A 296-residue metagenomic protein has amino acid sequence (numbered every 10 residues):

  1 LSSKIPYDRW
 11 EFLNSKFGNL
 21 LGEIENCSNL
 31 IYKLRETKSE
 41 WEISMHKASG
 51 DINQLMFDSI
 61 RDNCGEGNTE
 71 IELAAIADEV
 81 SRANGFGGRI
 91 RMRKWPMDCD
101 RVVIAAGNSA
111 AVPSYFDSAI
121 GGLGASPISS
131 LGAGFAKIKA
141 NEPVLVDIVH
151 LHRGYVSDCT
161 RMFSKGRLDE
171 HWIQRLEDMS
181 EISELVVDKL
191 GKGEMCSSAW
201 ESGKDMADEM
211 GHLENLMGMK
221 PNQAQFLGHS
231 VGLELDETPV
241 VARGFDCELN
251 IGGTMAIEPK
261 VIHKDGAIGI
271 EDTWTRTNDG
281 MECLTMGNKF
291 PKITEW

Functional and structural regions predicted by a protein language model:
L1-W296: Active-site neighborhoods and metal-handling regions in enzymes and metal-associated proteins
